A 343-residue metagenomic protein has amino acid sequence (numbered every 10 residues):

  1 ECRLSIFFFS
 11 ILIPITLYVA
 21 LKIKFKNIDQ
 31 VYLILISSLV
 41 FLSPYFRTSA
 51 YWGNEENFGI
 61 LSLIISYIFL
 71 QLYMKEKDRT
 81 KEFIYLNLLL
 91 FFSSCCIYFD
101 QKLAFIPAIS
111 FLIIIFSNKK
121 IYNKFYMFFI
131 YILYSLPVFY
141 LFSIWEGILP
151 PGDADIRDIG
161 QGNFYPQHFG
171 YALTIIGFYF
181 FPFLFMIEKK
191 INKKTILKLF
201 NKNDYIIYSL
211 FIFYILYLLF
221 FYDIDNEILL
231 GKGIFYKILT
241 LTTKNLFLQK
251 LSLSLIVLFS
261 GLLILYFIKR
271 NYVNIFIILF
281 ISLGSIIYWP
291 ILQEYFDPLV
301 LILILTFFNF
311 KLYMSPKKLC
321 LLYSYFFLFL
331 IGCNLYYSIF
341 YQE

Functional and structural regions predicted by a protein language model:
L4-K26, I65, F69: Transmembrane-helix motifs of polytopic, lipid-linked glycan transferases
I13, V31-I34, L63, L72-S94 (+2 more regions): Short hydrophobic alpha-helices at membrane interfaces in multi-pass membrane enzymes
L17-L42, I60-L61, T80: Transmembrane-helix signature of polytopic, membrane-embedded enzymes that assemble or transfer cell-envelope glycans
S37-S38, I84-D100, P107-L112, F129-P137 (+2 more regions): Membrane-interface alpha helices of multi-pass inner-membrane proteins
T48-F58, L292-Q293: Short acidic/glycine- and proline-prone juxtamembrane loop motifs at membrane-interface regions of multi-pass membrane
F58-K77, Y85-S93, P107-F111, I115-F116 (+1 more regions): Specific aromatic-rich, kink-prone transmembrane helix
F83-I84, N201-F213, Y272-F280, Y313-Y336: Signature aromatic-anchored transmembrane alpha helix within multi-pass, membrane-resident enzymes that catalyze glycan
I97, N123-Y236, G332-S338: Membrane-lumen/periplasm interface segments of specific transmembrane helices in polyprenyl phosphate-linked
